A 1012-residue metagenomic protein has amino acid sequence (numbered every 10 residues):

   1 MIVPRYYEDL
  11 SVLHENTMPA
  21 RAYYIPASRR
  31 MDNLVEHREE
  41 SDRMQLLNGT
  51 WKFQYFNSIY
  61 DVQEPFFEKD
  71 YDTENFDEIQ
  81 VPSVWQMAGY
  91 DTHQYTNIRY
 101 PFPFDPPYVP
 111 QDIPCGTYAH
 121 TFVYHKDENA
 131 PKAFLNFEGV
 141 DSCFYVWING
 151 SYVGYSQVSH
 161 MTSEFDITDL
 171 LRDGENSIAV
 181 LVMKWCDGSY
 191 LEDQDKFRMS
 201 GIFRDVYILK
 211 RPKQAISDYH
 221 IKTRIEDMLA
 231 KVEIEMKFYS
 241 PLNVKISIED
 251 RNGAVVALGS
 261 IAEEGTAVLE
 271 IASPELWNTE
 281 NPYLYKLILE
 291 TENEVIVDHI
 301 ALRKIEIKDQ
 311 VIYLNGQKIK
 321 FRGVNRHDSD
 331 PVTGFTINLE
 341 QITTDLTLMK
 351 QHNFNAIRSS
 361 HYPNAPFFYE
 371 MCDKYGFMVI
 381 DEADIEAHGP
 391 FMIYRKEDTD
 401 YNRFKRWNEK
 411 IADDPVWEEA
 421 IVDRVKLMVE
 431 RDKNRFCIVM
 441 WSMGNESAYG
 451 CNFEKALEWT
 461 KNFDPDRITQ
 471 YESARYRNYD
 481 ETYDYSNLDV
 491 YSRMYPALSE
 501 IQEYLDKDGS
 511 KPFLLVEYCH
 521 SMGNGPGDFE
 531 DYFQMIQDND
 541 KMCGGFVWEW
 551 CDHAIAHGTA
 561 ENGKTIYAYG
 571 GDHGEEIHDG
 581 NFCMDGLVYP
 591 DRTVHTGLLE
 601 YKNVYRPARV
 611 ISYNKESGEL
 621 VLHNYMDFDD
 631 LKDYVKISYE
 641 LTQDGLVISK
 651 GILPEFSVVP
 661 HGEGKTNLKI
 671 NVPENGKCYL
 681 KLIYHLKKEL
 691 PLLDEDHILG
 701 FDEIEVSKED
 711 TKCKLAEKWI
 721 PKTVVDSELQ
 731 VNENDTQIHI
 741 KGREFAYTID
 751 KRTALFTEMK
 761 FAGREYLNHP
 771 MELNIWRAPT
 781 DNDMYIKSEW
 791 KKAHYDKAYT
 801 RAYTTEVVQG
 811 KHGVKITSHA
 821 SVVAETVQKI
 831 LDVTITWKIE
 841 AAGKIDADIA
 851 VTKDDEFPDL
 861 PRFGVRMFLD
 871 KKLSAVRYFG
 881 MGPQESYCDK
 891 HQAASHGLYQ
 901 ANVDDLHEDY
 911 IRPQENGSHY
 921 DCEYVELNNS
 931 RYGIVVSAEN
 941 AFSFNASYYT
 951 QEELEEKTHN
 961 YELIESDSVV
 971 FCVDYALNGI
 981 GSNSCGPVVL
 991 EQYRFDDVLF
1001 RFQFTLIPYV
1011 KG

Functional and structural regions predicted by a protein language model:
M1-E39, A88, T96, S151 (+4 more regions): Extended substrate-binding grooves/exosites of carbohydrate-active enzymes
I2-M18, H37-R38, K52-F56, V84-T92 (+4 more regions): Accessory beta-strand-rich segments of carbohydrate-active enzymes
I2-P26, M31-R38, V153-G154, S177-K210 (+5 more regions): Glycine/proline-rich low-complexity spacer/linker segments in large multi-domain proteins
V84-M87, T92, R99-Y108, Q157 (+7 more regions): An acidic-aromatic loop/edge-strand motif
M87-G89, K184, N278, K669-G676 (+2 more regions): Beta-strand/loop-rich accessory regions of lumenal/periplasmic or secreted enzymes, predominantly carbohydrate-active
R172-E175, E235-K308, C678-W719, V724: Extended acidic/polar, glycine-enriched regions that form or flank non-catalytic beta-rich accessory modules
K213-S240, H595-V635, P721-D735, I849: Surface beta-strand/loop "capping" patches
S260-A272, G645-N675: Intrinsically disordered, low-complexity Pro/Gly/Ser/Thr-rich segments with frequent PxxP/GP/PP motifs and embedded
